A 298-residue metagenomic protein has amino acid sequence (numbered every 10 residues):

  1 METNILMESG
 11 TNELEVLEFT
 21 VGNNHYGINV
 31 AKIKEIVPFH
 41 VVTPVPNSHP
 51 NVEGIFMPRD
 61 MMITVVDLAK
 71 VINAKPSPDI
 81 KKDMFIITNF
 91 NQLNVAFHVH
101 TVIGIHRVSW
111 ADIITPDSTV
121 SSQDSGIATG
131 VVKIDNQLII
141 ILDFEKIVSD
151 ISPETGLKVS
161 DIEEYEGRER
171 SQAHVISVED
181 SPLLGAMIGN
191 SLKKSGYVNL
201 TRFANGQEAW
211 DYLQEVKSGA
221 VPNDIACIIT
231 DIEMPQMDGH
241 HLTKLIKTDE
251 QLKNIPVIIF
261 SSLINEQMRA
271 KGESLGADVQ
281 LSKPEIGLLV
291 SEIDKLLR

Functional and structural regions predicted by a protein language model:
N23, S171-L192, I228: Conserved acidic segment of CheY-like receiver
I36-V52, V102-K133: Flexible, small-/acidic-enriched active-site or ligand-binding loops
R202-C227: Acidic, metal-coordinating helix/loop segments flanking the phosphotransfer/catalytic sites of two-component signaling
N205, D238-H241: Acidic catalytic/metal-coordinating carboxylates
D231, P235, S261: Active-site residues of response regulator receiver
H240-K253: Short amphipathic alpha-helix used as the core "switch/output" element in two-component signaling
H241, I264-S282: Alpha4 helix (beta4-alpha4-beta5 surface) of REC/receiver domains from two-component response regulators
D249, S261-I264: Short, conserved "switch-loop" micro-motifs in signal-transduction and mechanochemical regulators
